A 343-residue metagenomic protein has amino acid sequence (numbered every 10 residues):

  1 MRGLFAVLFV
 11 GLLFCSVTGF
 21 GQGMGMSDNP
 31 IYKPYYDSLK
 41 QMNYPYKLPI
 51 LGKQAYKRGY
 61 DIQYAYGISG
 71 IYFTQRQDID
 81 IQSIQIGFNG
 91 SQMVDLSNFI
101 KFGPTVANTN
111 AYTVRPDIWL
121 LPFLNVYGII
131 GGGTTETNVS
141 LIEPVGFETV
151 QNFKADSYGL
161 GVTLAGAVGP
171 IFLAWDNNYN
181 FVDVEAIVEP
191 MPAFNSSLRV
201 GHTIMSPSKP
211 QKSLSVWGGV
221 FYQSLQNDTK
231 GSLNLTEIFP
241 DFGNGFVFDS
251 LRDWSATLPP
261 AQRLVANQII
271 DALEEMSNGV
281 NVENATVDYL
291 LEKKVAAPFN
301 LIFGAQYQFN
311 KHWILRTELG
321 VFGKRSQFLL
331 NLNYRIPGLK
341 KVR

Functional and structural regions predicted by a protein language model:
Q22-N108: Short glycine/proline- and aromatic-enriched beta-strand/turn motifs that initiate or cap beta-hairpins
G23-G25, A55-Y66, I118-F123, A167-L173 (+3 more regions): Short loop/turn motifs that connect adjacent beta-strands in outer-membrane beta-barrel proteins
G59, G70, T109, V114-P122 (+6 more regions): Residues on the lipid-exposed face of transmembrane beta-strands in outer-membrane beta-barrel proteins
Y64, N108-Y112, N152-Y158, V188-S196 (+2 more regions): Residues that define the transmembrane beta-barrel architecture of outer-membrane proteins
Y66-I71, V126-G128, I171-W175, S196 (+3 more regions): Transmembrane beta-strands of outer-membrane beta-barrel proteins
Y72-D78, I130-E136, G166-P170, N177-E185 (+5 more regions): Transmembrane beta-strands of outer-membrane beta-barrel pores
D80-G87, T137-V145, N180, V184-M191 (+2 more regions): Outer-membrane beta-barrel translocator domains and adjoining extracellular loop/strand segments of Gram-negative
N180-N310: Outer-membrane beta-barrel transmembrane domain signature
